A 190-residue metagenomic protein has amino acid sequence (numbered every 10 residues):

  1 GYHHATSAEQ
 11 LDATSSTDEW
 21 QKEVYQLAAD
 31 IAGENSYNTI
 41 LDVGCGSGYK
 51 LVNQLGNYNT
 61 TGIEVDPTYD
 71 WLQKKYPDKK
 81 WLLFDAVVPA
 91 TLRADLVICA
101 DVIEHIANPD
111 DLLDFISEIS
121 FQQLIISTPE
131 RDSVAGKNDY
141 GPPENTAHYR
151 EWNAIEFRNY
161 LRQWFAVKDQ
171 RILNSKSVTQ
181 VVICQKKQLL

Functional and structural regions predicted by a protein language model:
G1-R93, A100, D110-F115, E130 (+1 more regions): Conserved N-terminal segment of class I S-adenosyl-L-methionine
D101-H105: A short His-aromatic
I106-A107, S120-F121: Helix-to-beta-strand junctions that scaffold the AdoMet/dcAdoMet cofactor pocket in Class I SAM-dependent enzymes
F121-P129: Conserved beta-strand signature within the Rossmann-like core of class I S-adenosyl-L-methionine
V134-K137: A short acidic, helix-capping loop that chelates divalent metal ions and anchors anionic groups
